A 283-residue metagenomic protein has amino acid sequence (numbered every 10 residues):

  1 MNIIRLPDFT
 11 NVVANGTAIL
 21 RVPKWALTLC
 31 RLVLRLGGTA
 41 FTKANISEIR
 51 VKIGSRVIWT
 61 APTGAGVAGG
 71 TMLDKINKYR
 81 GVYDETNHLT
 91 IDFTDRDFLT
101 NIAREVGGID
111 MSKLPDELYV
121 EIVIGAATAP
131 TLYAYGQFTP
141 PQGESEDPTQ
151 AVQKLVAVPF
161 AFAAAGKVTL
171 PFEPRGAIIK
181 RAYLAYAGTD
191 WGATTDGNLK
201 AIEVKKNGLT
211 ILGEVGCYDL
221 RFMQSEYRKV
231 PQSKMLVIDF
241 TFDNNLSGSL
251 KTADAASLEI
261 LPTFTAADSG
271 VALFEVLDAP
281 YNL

Functional and structural regions predicted by a protein language model:
M1-L283: Beta-strand-centric surfaces of beta-sandwich/beta-rich domains
